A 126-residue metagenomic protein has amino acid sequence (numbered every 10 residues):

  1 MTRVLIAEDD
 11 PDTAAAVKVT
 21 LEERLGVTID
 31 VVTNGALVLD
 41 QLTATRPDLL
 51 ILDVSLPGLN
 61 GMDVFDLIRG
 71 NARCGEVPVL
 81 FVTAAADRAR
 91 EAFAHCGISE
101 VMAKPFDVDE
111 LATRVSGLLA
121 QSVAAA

Functional and structural regions predicted by a protein language model:
E8: Conserved acidic carboxylate
P11-D30: Two-component/phosphorelay signaling modules centered on CheY-like receiver
K18, D63, G75, A85-M102 (+1 more regions): Alpha4 helix (beta4-alpha4-beta5 surface) of REC/receiver domains from two-component response regulators
V31-L49: Acidic, metal-coordinating helix/loop segments flanking the phosphotransfer/catalytic sites of two-component signaling
N34, N60-D63: Acidic catalytic/metal-coordinating carboxylates
D40, M62-G75: Short amphipathic alpha-helix used as the core "switch/output" element in two-component signaling
D53, T83: Active-site residues of response regulator receiver
F106-S116: C-terminal output helix
